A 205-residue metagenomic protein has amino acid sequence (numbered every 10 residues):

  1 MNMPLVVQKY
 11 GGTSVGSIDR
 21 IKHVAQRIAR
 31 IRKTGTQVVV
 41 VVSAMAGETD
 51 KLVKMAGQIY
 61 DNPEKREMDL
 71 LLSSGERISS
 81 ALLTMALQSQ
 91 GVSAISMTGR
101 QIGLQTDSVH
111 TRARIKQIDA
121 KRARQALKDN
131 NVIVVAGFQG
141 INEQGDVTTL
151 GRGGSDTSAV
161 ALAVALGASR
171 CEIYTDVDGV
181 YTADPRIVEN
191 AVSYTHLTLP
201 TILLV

Functional and structural regions predicted by a protein language model:
M1-L197: Nucleotide/pyrophosphate-binding catalytic subdomain
H196-V205: Single conserved hydrophobic/aromatic residue that forms the stacking wall/gate of nucleotide- or nucleobase-binding
